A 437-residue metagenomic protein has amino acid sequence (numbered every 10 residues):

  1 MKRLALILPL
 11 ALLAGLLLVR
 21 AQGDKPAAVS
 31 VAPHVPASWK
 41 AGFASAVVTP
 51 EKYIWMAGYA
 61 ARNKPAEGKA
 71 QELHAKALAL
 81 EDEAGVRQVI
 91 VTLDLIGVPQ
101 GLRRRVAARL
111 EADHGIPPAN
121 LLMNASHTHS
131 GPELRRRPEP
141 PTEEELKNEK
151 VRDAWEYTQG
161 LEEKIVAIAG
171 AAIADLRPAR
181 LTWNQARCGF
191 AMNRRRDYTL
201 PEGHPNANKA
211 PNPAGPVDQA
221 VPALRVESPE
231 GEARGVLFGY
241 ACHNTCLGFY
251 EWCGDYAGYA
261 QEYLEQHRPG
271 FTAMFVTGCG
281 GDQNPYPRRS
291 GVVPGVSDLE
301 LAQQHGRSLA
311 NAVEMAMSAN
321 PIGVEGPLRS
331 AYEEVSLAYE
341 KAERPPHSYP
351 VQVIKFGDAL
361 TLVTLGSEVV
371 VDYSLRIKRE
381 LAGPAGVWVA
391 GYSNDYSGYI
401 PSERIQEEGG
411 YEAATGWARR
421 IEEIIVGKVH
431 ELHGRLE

Functional and structural regions predicted by a protein language model:
M1-L4: Positively charged n-region of N-terminal signal peptides that target proteins for export
L6-I7, D24: General helical structural elements
I7-L16: Bacterial N-terminal signal peptides
V19-G23: Boundary at the C-terminal end of the N-terminal hydrophobic targeting segment
P26-N124, T128-G280, N284-A310, M317-E437: Conserved beta-alpha junction segments in alpha/beta enzyme cores
